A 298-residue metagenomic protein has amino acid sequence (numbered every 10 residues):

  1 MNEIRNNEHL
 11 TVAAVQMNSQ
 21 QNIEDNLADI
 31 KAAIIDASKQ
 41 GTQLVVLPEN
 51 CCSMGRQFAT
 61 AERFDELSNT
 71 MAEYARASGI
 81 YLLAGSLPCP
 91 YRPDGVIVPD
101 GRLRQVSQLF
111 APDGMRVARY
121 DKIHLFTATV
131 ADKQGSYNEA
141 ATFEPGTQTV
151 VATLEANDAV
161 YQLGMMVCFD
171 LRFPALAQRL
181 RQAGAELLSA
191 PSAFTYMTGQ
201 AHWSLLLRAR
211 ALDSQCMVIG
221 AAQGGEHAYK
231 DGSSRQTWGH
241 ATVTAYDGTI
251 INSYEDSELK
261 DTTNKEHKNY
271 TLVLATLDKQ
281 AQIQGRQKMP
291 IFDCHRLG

Functional and structural regions predicted by a protein language model:
M1-L44, S189: N-terminal active-site segment of His-dependent metallophosphoesterases
H9-Q21, V46, R119-D121, V151 (+2 more regions): Active-site-proximal beta-strand elements of phosphoester/diester hydrolases
V15, Y120, A152, A221 (+2 more regions): Hydrophobic residues at beta-strand termini and immediately following loops that shape nucleotide-binding pockets
Q20-I23, K31-D121, T127-A128, F194-S214: Cys-nucleophile CN-hydrolase/nitrilase-fold catalytic domain and related Cys-dependent amidase chemistry that acts on
F64-A84, Q162, C168-V273: CN hydrolase (nitrilase-like) catalytic-core segments centered on the catalytic cysteine and neighboring Lys/Glu
A84-S86, Q105-L109, V150-T153, A241-V243 (+1 more regions): Short beta-strand scaffold segments in enzyme catalytic cores
R92-A183, Y196-L205, A209, K288-I291 (+1 more regions): Active-site catalytic loop in hydrolytic enzyme cores
K122-A141, E258-K288: A short, polar/charged loop-to-alpha-helix boundary motif
